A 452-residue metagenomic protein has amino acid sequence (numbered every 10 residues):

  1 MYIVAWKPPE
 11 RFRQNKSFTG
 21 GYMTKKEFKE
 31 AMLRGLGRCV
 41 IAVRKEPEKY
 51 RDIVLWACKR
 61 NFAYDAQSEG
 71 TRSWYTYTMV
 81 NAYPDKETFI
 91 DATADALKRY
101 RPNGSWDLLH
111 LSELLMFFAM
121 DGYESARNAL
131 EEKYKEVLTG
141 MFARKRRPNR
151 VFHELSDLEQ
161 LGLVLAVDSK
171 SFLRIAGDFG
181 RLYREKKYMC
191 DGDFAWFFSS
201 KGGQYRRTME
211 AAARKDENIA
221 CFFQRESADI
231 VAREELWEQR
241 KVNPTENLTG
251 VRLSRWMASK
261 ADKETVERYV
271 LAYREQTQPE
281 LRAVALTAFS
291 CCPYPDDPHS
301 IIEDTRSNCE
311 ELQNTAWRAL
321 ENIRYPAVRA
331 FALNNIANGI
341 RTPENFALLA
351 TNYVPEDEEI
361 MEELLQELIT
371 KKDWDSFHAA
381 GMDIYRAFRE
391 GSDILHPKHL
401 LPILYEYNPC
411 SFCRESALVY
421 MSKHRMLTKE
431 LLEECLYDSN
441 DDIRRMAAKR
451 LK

Functional and structural regions predicted by a protein language model:
V4-A5, E10: Acidic, Ala/Val/Gly-enriched low-complexity intrinsically disordered segments
W6, F18-I90: Charged, amphipathic alpha-helical stretches
Y22-E27, E430, K449-K452: Terminal, non-catalytic domain-edge segments
T24-K25, Y50-N61, E87-R99, E124-A143 (+11 more regions): Amphipathic alpha-helical scaffolding segments comprising HEAT/armadillo-like alpha-solenoid repeats
G37-E48, Q67-D85, D107-S125, A143-K170 (+13 more regions): Structural detector for internal amphipathic alpha-helices that build alpha-solenoid repeat scaffolds
V80, A94-S105: Post-signal peptide N-terminal segment of secreted/secretory-pathway proteins
